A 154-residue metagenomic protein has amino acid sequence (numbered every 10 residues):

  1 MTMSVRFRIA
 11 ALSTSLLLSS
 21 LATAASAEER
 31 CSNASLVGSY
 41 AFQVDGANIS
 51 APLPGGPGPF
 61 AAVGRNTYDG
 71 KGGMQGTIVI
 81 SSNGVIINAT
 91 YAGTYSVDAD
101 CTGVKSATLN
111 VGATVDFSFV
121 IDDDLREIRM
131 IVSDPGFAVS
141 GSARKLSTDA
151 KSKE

Functional and structural regions predicted by a protein language model:
T2-L12: Bacterial N-terminal signal peptides that target proteins for export
A11-S20: Bacterial N-terminal signal peptides
A24-E154: Mature soluble binding/inhibitory domains
